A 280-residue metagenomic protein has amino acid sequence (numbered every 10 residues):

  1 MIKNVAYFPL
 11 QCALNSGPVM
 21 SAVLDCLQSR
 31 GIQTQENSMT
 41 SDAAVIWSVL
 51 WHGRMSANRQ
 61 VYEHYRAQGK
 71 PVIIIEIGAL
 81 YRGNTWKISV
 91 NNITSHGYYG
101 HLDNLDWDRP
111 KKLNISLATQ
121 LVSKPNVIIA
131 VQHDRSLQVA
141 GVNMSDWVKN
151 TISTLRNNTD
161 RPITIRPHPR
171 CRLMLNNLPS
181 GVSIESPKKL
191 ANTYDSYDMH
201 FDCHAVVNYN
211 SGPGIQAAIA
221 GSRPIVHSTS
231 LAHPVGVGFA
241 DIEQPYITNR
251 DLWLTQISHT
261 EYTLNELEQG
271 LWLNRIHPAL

Functional and structural regions predicted by a protein language model:
M1-S48, S136, L280: N-terminal pre-catalytic "stem/leader" segment of glycosyltransferase-like enzymes
F8-C12, K149-N192: Catalytic donor nucleotide-activated moiety binding site of glycosyltransferases and closely related
F8-L10, W47-V49, I75-A79, K124-S136 (+2 more regions): Short loop/turn segments at strand-loop or loop-helix junctions that form parts of catalytic or ligand-binding pockets
S16-L24, R54-Q60, N143-T154: Well-ordered, non-membrane alpha-helical segments in soluble/globular domains
Q33-D42, K188-M199: Short acidic low-complexity segments
E36-R66, V206-Y209: Short, well-ordered secondary-structure micro-motifs within conserved domains or adaptor modules
T85-K124, P234-L280: Leloir-type glycosyltransferase catalytic cores
N192-F239: A donor-sugar binding/catalytic signature common to diverse glycosyltransferases and related nucleotide-sugar
